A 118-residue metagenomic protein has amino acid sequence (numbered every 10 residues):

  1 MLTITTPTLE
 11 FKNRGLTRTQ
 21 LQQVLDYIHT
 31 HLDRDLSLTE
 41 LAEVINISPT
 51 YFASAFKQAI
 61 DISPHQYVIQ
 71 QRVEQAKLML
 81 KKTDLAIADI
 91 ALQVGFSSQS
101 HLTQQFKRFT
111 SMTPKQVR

Functional and structural regions predicted by a protein language model:
M1-D26, Y51: An amphipathic alpha-helical interaction segment
T17, I45, V94-G95, F106: Core residues of bacterial helix-turn-helix
Q22-D26, T30, R34-T39, Q58-Q99 (+1 more regions): Terminal helix-turn-helix DNA-binding modules in bacterial transcription factors
A42-P49: Helix-turn-helix
Y51-S54, T103-Q104: Base-recognition residues in the alpha-helical recognition helix of bacterial helix-turn-helix
T103-R118: …primarily DNA-binding HTH/wHTH and HhH modules…
